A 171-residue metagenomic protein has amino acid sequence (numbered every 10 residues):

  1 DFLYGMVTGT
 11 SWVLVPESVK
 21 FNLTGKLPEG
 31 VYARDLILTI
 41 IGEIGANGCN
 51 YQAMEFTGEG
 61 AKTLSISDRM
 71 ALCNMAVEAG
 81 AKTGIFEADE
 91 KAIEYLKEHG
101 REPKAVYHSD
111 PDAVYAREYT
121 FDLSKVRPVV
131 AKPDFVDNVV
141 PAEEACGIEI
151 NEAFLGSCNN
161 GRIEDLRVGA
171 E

Functional and structural regions predicted by a protein language model:
D1-E171: Fe-S-dependent hydro-lyases/dehydratases of central metabolism
